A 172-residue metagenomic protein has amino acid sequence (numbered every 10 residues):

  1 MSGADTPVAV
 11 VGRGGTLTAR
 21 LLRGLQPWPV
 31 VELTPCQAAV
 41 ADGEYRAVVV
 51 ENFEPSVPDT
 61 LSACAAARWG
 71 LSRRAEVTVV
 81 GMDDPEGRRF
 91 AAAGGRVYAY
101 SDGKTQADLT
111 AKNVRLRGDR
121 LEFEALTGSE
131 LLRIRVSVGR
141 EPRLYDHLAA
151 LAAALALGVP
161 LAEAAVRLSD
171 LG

Functional and structural regions predicted by a protein language model:
S2-V30, A41-G172: Acidic, Mg2+-coordinating active-site environments of NTP-dependent enzymes
V31-Q37: Switch II (G3) loop of P-loop NTPases
